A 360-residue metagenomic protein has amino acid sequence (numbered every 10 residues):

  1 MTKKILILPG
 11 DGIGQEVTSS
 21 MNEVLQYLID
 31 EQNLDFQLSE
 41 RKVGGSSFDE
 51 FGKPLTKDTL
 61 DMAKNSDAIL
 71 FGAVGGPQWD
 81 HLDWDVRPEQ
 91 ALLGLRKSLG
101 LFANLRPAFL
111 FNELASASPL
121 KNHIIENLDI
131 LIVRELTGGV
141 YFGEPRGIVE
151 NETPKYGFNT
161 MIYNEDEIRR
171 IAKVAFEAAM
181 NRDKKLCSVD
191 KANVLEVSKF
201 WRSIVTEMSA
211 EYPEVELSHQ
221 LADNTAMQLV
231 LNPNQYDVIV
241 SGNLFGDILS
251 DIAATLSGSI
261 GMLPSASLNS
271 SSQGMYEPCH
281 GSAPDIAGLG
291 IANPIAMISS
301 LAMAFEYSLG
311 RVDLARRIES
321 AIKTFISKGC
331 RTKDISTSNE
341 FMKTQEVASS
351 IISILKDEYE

Functional and structural regions predicted by a protein language model:
M1-I5: Extreme N-terminal starter segment of soluble prokaryotic enzymes
L6-E23, Y27-I29, E152-D223, Q235: Glycine-rich phosphate/diphosphate-binding loop of Rossmann-like nucleotide-binding domains
D11-G14, D67, V133, A175 (+4 more regions): Buried hydrophobic positions in well-ordered alpha/beta secondary-structure cores of metabolic enzymes
N33-K57, M227-L229: N-terminal beta-loop-helix "entrance" segment that forms/cooperates in small-molecule cofactor or anionic ligand
G45-F48, S116, L229-C330: Glycine-rich phosphate/nucleotide-binding loop
D49-F158, L244: N-terminal glycine-rich phosphate/adenylate-binding segment common to multiple enzyme folds
T137, G143-R182, L186, N193-V194 (+2 more regions): Glycine-rich phosphate/pyrophosphate-binding loop and the adjoining helix
N193, W201-G261, L355, Y359: Accessory "access/gating" subregions that flank catalytic or transport cores
